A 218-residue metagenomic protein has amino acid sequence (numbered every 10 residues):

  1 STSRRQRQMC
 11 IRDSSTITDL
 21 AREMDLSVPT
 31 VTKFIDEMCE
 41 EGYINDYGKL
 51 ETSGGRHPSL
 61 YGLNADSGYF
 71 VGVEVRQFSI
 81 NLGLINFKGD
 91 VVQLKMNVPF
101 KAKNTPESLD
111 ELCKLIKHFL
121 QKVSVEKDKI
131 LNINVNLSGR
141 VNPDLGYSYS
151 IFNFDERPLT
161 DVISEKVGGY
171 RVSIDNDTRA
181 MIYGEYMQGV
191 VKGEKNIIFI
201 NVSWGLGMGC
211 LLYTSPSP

Functional and structural regions predicted by a protein language model:
S1-R7, I11, Y213, S217-P218: Single conserved hydrophobic/aromatic residue that forms the stacking wall/gate of nucleotide- or nucleobase-binding
R12-T16: Short capping segments at the starts of secondary-structure elements
L20-A21: A short acidic, leucine-rich amphipathic alpha-helix
S27-P29: Short coil turns linking two alpha-helices in DNA-binding domains
V31, E37-C39: Basic amphipathic alpha-helical segments that dock to polyanions
G42-G54: Beta-hairpin "wing" of winged helix-turn-helix
S59-V92, F199-L212: Gly/Thr-rich phosphate-binding beta-strand-loop-beta motif of the actin/hexokinase/Hsp70
K95, P99-N196: Glycine-rich phosphate-binding loop and adjoining helix at the ATP-binding site of ATP-dependent phosphoryl-transfer
